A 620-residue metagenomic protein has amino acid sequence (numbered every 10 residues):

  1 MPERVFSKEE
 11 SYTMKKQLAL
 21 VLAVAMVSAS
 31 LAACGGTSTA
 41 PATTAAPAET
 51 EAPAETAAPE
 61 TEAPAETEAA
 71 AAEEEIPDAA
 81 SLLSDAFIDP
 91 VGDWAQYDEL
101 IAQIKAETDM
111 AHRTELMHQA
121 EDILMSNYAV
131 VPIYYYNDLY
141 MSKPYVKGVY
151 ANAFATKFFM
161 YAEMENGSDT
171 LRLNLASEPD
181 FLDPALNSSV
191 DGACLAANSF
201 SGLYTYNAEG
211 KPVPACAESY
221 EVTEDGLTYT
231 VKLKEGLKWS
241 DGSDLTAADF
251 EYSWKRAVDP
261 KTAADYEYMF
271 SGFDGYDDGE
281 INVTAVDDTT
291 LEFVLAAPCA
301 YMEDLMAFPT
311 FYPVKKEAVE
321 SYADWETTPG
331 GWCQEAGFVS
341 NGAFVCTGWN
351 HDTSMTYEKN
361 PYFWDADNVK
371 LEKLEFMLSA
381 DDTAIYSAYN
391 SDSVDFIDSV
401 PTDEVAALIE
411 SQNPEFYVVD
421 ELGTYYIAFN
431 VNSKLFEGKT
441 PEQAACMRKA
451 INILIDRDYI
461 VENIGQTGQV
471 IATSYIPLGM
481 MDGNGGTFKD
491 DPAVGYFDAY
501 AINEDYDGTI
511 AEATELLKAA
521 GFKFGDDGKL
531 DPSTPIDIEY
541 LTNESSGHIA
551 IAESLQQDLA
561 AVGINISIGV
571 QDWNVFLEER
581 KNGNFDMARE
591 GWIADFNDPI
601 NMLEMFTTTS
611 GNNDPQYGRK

Functional and structural regions predicted by a protein language model:
A65, A70-E73, A80, M110 (+5 more regions): Ligand/substrate-recognition segments at binding pockets and active sites
A72-L171, N350, L454-D490, G547-Q556 (+1 more regions): Detector for C-terminal structural segments
P132, Y140-M141, N174-E224, V339: N-terminal lobe/hinge region of extracytoplasmic solute-binding protein
Y145, E221, E267-S321: Surface-exposed binding/hinge segments that line and control ligand-binding clefts or catalytic entry sites
M160-A162, E218, D225, V294-P313 (+4 more regions): Aromatic-rich, solvent-exposed beta-strand/loop patch
E218-Y266, V286, E292, A388 (+2 more regions): Aromatic- and charge-enriched surface segment that lines or borders ligand/interaction sites
E251, P361-A407, N565-S567, D572: Ligand-site clamp/hinge motif
V470-A520, E544-I549: Structural transition elements
